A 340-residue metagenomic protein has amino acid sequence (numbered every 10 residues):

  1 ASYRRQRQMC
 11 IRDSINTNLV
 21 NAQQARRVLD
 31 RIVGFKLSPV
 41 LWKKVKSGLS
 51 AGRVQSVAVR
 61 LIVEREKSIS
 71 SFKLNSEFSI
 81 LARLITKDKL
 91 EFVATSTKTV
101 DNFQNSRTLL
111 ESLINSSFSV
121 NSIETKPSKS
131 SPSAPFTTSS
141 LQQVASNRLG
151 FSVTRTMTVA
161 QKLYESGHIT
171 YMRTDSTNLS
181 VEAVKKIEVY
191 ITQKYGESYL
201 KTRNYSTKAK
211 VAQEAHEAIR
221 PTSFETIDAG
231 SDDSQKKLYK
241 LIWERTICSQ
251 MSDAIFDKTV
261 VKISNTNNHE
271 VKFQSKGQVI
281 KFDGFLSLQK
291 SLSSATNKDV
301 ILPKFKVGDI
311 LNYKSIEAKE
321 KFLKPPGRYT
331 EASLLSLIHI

Functional and structural regions predicted by a protein language model:
A1-R7, I11, I338-H339: Single conserved hydrophobic/aromatic residue that forms the stacking wall/gate of nucleotide- or nucleobase-binding
R4, Q55, A212, H216 (+1 more regions): Histidine-centered active-site/metal-ligand motif
Q8, R12-S79: C-terminal or mid-to-C-terminal helical accessory/interaction module adjacent to the motor/catalytic core
N16-N21, I32, W42, S166-K240 (+3 more regions): Extended, highly charged linker/hinge segments and catalytic-adjacent loops that couple domains and form adaptable
A25-L37, L84, S131-S140, T158-S166 (+1 more regions): Core structural elements
P39, T170, R245-S249: Short alpha-helical functional segments enriched in proximate histidine and acidic residues
L49-Q161, G196-K201, G230-L337: Long, highly charged, low-complexity internal segments
